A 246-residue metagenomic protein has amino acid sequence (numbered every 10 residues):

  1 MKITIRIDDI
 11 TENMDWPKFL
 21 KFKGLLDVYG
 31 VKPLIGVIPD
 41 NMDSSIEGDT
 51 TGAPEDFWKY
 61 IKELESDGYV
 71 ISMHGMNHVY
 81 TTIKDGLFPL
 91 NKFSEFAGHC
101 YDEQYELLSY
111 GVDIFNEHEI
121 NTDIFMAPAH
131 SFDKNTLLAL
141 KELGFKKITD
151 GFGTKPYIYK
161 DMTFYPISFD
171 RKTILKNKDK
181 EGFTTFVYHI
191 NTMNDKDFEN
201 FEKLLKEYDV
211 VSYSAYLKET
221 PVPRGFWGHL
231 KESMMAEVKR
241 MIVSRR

Functional and structural regions predicted by a protein language model:
M1-I124, S131-T163, D170-F183, M193-R246: Catalytic alpha-helical scaffold of carbohydrate-active enzymes acting on polysaccharides/glycoconjugates
